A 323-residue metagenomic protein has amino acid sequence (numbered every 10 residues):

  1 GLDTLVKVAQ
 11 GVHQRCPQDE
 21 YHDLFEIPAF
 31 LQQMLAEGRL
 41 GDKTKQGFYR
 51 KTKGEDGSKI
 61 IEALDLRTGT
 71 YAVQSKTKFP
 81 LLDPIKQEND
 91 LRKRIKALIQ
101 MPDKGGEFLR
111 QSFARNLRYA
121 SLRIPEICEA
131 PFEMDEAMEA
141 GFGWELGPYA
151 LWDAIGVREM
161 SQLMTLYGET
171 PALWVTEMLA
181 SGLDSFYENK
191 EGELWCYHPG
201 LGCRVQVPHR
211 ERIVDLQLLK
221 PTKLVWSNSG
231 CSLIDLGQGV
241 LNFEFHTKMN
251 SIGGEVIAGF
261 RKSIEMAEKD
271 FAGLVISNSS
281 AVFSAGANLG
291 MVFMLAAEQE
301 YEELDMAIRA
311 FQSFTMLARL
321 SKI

Functional and structural regions predicted by a protein language model:
G1-A281, G290-K322: N-terminal glycine-rich phosphate-binding loop for ADP-containing cofactors
A285-A287: Extended, composition-driven regions rather than compact fold-specific motifs
